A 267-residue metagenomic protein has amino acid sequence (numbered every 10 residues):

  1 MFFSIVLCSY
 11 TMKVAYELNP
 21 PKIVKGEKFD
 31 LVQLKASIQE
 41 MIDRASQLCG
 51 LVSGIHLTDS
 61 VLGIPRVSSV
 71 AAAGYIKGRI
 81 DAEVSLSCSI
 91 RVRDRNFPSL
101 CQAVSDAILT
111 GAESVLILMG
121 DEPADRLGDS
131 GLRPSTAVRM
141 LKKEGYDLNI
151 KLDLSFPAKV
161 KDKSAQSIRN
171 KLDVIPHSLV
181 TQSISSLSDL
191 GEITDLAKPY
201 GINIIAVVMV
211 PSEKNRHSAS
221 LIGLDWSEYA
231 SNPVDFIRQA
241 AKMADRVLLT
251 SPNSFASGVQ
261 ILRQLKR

Functional and structural regions predicted by a protein language model:
L7-S53, L57-S60: N-terminal beta1-alpha1-beta2 module of alpha/beta enzyme domains
V14-L18, S53-L57, V84-I90, V115-I117 (+4 more regions): Hydrophobic faces of well-ordered beta-strands that scaffold small-molecule active sites in alpha/beta enzyme cores
A15-I38, L86-P98, K151-S164, S220-S231: Active-site mouth loops of central-metabolism enzymes
K35-I42, G63-I80: Glycine-rich, positively charged N-terminal anion/phosphate-binding segment
I64-G74, N96-S99, E122-L141, I184-P199 (+1 more regions): Active-site-adjacent beta->alpha loops and helix N-cap segments on the catalytic face of soluble alpha/beta enzymes
F97-D106, K163-K171, S257-I261: Catalytic cores of alpha/beta
S114-S178, G201-S218: Conserved anion-binding
G201-R246: Catalytic-face loop-and-helix region of soluble metabolic enzyme cores
